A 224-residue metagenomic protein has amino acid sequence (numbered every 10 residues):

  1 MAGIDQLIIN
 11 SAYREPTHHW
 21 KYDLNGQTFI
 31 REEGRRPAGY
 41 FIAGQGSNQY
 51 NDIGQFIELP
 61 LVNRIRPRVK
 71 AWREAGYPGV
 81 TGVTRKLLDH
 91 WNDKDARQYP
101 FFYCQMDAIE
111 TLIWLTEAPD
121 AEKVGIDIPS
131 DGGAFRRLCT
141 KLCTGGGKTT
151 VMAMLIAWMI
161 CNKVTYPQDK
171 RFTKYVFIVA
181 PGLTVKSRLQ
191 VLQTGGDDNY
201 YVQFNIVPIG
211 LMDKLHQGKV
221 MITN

Functional and structural regions predicted by a protein language model:
M1-N224: RecA-like P-loop NTPase motor core of helicase/translocase proteins
